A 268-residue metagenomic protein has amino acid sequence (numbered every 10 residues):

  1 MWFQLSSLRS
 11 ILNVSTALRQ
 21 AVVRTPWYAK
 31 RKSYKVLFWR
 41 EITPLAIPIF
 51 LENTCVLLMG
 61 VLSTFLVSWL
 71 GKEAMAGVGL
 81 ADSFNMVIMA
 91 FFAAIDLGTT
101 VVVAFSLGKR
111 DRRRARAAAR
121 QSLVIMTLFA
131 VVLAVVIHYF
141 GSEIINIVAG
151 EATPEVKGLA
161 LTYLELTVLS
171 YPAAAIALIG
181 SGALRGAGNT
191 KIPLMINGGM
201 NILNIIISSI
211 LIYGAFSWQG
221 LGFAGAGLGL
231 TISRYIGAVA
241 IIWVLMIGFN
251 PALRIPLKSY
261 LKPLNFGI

Functional and structural regions predicted by a protein language model:
W2-I49, V103-S170, W218-I268: Short alpha-helical transmembrane segments in multi-pass integral membrane proteins
R40-T100, A104: Signature of the first transmembrane helix
I49, N53, T64-F65, D82 (+8 more regions): Transmembrane alpha-helix boundary and packing residues in multipass membrane permease domains and related
F50, T54, L58, L62 (+9 more regions): Generic alpha-helical transmembrane segments of integral inner-membrane proteins, especially permease/transport modules
C55-V56, L66, N85, T99 (+5 more regions): Hydrophobic side chains within alpha-helical segments
L58-A76, I145-P154, I210-L221: Helix-terminus/linker motif at the lipid-water interface of multi-pass membrane proteins
M75-V135, A174-P193: Small-residue-rich hydrophobic transmembrane alpha-helices
A183-I210, A224: Alpha-helical transmembrane segments of multi-pass membrane transporters/permeases
